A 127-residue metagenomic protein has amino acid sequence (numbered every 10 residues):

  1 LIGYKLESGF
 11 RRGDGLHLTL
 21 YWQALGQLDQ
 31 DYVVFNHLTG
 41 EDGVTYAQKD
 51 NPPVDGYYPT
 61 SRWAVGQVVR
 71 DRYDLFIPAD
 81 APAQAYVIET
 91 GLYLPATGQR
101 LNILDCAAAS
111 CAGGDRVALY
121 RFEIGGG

Functional and structural regions predicted by a protein language model:
L1-G127: C-terminal luminal/periplasmic domains and tails of membrane-associated envelope-modifying transferases
